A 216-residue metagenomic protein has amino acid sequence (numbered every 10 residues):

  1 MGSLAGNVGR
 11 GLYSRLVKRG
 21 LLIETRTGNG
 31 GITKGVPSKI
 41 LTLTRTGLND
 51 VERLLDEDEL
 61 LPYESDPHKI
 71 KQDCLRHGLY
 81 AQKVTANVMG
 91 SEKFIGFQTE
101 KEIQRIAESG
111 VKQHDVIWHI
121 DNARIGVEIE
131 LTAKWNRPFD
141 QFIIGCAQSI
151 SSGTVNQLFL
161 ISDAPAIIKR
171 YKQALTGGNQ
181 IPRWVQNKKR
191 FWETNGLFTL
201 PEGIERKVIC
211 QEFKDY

Functional and structural regions predicted by a protein language model:
M1-Y63, H68: Nuclease-adjacent, charged terminal/linker segments that flank catalytic cores
Y13-V17, V84-E92, C146-I150, Y171 (+1 more regions): Hydrophobic, Leu/Ile/Phe/Ala-enriched alpha-helical segments that form helix-helix packing faces
G30, R105, A166: Surface-exposed, flexible loop/turn segments at secondary-structure boundaries
G35-V36, L79, V111: A generic fold-level signal
K71-R76, T85-I125, L131-R137: Active-site metal-binding core of divalent-cation-utilizing nuclease and nuclease-like domains
G78-Q82, F139-C146: Well-ordered, non-membrane alpha-helical segments in soluble/globular domains
W135-Q141, I150-Q157, S162-Y216: Non-catalytic C-terminal interaction segments of nucleic acid-processing enzymes
